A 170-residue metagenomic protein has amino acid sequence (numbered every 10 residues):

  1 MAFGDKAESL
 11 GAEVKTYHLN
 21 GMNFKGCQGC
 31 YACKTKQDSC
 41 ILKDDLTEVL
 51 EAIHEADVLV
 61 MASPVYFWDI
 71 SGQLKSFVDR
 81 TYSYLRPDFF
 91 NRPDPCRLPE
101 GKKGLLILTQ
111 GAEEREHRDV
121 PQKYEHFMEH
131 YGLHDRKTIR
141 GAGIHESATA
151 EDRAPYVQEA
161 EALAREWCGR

Functional and structural regions predicted by a protein language model:
M1-R86, E146-R170: N-terminal beta1-alpha1-beta2 submodule of the flavodoxin-like/Rossmannoid cofactor-binding fold
V14, D135-R136: Hydrophobic anchor at the start of a short beta-strand that flanks the dinucleotide cofactor-binding loop
H18, I139-R140: Residue-level recognition of beta-strand->loop/alpha-helix junctions
G21, G111-A112, G143: Short, glycine/serine-rich, charged loops/turns that create anion-binding and catalytic segments at active sites
G21-M22, L46, L50, P95-L98 (+1 more regions): Short hydrophobic/aromatic-rich motifs at helix boundaries and adjacent loops
F89-H134: Short, glycine-/small-residue-rich phosphate/pyrophosphate-handling segment
